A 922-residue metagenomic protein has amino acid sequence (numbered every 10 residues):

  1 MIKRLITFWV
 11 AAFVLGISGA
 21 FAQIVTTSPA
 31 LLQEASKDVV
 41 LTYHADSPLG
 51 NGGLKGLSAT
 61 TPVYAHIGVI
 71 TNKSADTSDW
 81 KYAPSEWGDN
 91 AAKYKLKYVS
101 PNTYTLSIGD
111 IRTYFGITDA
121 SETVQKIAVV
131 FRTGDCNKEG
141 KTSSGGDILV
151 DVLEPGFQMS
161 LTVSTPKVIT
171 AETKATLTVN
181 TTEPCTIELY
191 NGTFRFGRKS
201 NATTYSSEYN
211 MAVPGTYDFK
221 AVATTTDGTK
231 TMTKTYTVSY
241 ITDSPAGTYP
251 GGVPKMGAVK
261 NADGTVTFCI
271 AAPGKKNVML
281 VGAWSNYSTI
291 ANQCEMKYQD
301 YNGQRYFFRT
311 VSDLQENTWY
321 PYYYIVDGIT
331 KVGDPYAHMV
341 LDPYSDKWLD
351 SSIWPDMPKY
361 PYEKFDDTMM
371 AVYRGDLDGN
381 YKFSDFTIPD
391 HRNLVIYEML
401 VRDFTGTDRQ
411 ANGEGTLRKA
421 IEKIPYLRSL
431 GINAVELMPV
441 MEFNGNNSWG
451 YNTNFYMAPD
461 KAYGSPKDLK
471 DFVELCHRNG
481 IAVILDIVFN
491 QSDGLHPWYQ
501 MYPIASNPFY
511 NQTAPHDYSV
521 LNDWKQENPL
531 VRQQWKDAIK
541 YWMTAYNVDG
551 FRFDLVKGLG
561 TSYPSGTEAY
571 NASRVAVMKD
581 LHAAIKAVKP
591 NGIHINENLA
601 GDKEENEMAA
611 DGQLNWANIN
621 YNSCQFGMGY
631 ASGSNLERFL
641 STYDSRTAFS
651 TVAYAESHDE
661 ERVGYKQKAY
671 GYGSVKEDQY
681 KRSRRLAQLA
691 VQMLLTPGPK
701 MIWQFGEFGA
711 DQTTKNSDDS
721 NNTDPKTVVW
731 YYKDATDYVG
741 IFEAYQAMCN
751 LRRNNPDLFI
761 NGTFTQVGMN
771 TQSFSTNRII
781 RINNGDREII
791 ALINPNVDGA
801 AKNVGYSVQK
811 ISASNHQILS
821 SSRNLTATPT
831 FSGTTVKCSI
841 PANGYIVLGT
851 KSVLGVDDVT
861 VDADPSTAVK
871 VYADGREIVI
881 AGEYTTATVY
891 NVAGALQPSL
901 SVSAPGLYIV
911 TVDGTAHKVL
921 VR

Functional and structural regions predicted by a protein language model:
L31-A35, T165-T173, K260, K870-A873: Short, solvent-exposed loop/linker segments at the N-terminal edge of repeated beta-sheet extracellular domains
P62-A120, G134-S144, R195-Y205, V259-A262 (+2 more regions): Aromatic-rich carbohydrate-binding modules that target alpha-glucans
T123-V129, G215-F219, T318-Y320, I846 (+1 more regions): Exposed beta-strand face motif in extracellular beta-rich ectodomains
T176, P245-G247, C294, M441 (+11 more regions): Active-site-proximal helices and loops of the catalytic beta/alpha 8
V238-V278, G333-N393: Basic K/R-rich, polyanion-interacting modules in nucleoproteins and related proteins
A272, V278, T830-L854, Y908-D913: C-terminal beta-strand-rich structural cap/linker in extracellular carbohydrate-active enzymes
A337-L349, D378-L394, L400-V548, L555-Y570 (+1 more regions): Substrate-binding/active-site clefts of carbohydrate-active enzymes
D858-R922: C-terminal outer-membrane/trafficking sorting elements
